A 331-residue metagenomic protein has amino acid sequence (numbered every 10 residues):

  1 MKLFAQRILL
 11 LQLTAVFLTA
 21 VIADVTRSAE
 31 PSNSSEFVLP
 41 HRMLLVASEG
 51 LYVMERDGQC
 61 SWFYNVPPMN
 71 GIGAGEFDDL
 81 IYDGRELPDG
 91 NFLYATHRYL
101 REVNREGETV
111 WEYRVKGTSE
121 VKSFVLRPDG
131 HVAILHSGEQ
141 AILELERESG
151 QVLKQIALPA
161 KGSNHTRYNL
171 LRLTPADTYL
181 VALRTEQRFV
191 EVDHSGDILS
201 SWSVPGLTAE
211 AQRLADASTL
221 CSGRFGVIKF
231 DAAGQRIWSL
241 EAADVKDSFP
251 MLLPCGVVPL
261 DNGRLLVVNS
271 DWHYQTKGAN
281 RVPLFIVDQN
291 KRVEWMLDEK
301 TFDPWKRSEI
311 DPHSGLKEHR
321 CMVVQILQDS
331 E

Functional and structural regions predicted by a protein language model:
M1-Q6: N-terminal secretory signal peptides that target proteins for export/translocation
I8-A23: Bacterial N-terminal signal peptides
V25-R27: N-terminal accessory segments that precede or flank the first globular/catalytic domain
A29-E331: Histidine-/acidic-rich catalytic cores in large beta-rich domains
